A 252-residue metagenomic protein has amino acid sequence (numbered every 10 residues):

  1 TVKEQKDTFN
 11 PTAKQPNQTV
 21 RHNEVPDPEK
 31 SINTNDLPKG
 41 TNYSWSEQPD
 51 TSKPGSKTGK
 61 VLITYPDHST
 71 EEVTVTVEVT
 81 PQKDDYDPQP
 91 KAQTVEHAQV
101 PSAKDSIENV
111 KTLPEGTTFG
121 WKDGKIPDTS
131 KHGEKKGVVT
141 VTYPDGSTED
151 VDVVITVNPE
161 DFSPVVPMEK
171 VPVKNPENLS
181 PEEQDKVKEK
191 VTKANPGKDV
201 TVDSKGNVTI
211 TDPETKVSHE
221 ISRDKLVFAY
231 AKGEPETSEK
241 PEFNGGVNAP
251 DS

Functional and structural regions predicted by a protein language model:
T1-K39, T80-T117, V154, N158-G197 (+1 more regions): Solvent-exposed, low-complexity, repeat-rich "mucin-like" stalks and linkers
I32, G55-K57, V75, I107 (+1 more regions): Generic alpha-helix signal with a bias toward terminal, lower-confidence helices and secondary-structure junctions
L37-T70, L113-T148, N195-S218: Serine/threonine-rich, repeat-prone extracellular segments and beta-strand-based repeat modules of secreted/surface
T70-V75, T148-V153, I221: Extracellular and select intracellular beta-sandwich modules with Ser/Thr-enriched, small-residue motifs on
V73, K216-V227: Charge-rich, low-aromatic oligomerization/scaffolding segments with amphipathic character
V77-T80, T156-V157, V208, R223-A229: A short, sequence-level motif marking secondary-structure junctions
K131, V227-K232: Short, surface-exposed linear segments at secondary-structure transitions and domain or protein termini
